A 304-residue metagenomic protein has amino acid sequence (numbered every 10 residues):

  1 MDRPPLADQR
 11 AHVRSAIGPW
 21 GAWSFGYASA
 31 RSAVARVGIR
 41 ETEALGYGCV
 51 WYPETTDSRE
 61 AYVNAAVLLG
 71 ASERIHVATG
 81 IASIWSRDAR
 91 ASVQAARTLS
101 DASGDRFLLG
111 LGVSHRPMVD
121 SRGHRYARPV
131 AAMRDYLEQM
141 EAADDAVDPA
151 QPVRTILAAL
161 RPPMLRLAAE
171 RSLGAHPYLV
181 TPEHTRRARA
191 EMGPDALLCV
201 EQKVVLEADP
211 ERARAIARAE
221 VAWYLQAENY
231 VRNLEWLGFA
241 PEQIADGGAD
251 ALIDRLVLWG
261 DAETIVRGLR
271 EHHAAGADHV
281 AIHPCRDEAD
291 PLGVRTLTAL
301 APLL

Functional and structural regions predicted by a protein language model:
M1-L304: Active-site-adjacent structural elements that line small-molecule/cofactor binding pockets in enzymes
